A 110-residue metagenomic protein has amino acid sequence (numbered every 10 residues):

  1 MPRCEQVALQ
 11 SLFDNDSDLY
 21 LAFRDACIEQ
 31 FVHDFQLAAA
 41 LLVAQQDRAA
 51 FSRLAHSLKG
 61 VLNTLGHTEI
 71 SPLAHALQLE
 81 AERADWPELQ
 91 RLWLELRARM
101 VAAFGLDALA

Functional and structural regions predicted by a protein language model:
M1-A110: Two-component system phosphorelay core
